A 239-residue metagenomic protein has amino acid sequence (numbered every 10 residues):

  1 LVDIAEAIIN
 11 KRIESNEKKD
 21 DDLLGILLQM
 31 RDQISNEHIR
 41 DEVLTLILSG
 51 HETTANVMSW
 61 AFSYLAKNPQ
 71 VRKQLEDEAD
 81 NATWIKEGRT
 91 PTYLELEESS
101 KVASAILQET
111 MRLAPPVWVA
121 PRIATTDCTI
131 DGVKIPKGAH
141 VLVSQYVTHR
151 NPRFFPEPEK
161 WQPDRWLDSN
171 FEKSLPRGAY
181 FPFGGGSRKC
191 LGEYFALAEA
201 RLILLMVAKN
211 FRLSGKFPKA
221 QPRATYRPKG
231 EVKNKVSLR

Functional and structural regions predicted by a protein language model:
L1-M58, R72, G88, S100: Conserved cytochrome P450 catalytic core segment spanning the I/J/K helices
D3, N56, K101-A105, G178-F181 (+1 more regions): A structural signal for well-ordered alpha-helical segments within the folded catalytic domains of diverse enzymes
I8, F62, Q145, A200 (+1 more regions): Hydrophobic, repeat-rich solenoid/adaptor surfaces of innate immune receptors and signaling proteins
E17-I26, Y64-V117, D131-A139, P156-Q162 (+4 more regions): Cytochrome P450 I-helix active-site segment
G25, V143-E172: Conserved cytochrome P450 K-helix/beta-meander segment immediately N-terminal to the heme-binding cysteine loop
S49, R89-L94, V119, D131 (+3 more regions): Cytochrome P450 heme-thiolate "Cys pocket" and heme-binding signature region
T53-E78, E193-N210: Cytochrome P450 catalytic-core helices
D80-W84, K189-R239: Cytochrome P450 proximal C-terminal region
